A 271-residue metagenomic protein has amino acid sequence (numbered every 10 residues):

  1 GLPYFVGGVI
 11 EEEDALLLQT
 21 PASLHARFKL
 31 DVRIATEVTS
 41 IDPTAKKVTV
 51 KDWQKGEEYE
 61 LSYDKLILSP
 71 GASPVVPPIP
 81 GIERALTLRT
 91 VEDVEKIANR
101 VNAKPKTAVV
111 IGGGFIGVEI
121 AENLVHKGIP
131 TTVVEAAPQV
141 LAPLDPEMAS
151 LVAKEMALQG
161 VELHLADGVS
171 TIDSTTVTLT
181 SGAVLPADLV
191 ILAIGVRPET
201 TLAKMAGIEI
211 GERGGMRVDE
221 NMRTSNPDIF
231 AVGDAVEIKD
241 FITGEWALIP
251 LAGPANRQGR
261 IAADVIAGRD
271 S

Functional and structural regions predicted by a protein language model:
G1-K65, D145-E162: N-terminal Rossmann-like dinucleotide/flavin-binding domain of flavoprotein oxidoreductases that bind FAD/FMN
L16-L17, P105-A108, F115-T171, L251-A255: Rossmann-like dinucleotide-binding cores of NAD(P)H-dependent redox enzymes
D31-R33, R84, P130, E162-L163 (+2 more regions): Conserved beta-strand segments of alpha/beta enzyme cores
A35-V38, W53-Q54, A166-S170, S174 (+1 more regions): Conserved SAM/SAH-binding loop
L61-G71, I111, A187-G195, G259: Short hydrophobic core segments
L68-K127, E162, V218: Glycine-rich dinucleotide-binding loop and its adjacent helix/turn
P74, P138-V140, P198: Helix N-cap at the beta1-alpha1 junction of Rossmann-like dinucleotide-binding domains, i.e., the first residues
E83-K104, T176-T178, A183-V265: FAD-site-proximal beta/loop scaffold in flavoenzymes
